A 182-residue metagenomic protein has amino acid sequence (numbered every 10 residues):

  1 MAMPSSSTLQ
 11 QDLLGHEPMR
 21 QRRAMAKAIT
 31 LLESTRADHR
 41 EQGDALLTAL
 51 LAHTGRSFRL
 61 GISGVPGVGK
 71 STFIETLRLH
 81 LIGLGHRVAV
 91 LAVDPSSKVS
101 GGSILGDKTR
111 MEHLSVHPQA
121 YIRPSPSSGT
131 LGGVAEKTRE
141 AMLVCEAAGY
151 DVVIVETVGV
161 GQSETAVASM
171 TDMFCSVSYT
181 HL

Functional and structural regions predicted by a protein language model:
A2-L14: Long, basic/Gly/Ser/Thr-rich N-terminal segments that mediate initial subcellular attachment or targeting
D12-H16, R20, K27-S57, L79-S163 (+1 more regions): Nucleotide-state-sensitive switch-loop elements of NTP-binding domains
I62: Hydrophobic anchor at the beta1->P-loop junction of P-loop NTPases
G67: Walker A (P-loop) phosphate-binding loop of P-loop NTPases
K70: Conserved lysine of the Walker
F73: Hydrophobic positions on the alpha1 helix immediately C-terminal to the Walker A/P-loop
T180-H181: Conserved small/polar residues in nucleotide/adenosyl-binding loops
